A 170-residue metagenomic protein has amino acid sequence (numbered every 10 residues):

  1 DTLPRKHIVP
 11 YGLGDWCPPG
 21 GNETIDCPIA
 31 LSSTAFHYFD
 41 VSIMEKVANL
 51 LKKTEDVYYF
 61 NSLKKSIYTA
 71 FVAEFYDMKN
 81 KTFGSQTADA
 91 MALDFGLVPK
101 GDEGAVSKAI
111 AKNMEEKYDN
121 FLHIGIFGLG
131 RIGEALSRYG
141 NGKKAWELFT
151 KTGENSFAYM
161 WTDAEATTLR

Functional and structural regions predicted by a protein language model:
D1-R170: Active-site core of glycosidic bond-cleaving carbohydrate-active enzymes
